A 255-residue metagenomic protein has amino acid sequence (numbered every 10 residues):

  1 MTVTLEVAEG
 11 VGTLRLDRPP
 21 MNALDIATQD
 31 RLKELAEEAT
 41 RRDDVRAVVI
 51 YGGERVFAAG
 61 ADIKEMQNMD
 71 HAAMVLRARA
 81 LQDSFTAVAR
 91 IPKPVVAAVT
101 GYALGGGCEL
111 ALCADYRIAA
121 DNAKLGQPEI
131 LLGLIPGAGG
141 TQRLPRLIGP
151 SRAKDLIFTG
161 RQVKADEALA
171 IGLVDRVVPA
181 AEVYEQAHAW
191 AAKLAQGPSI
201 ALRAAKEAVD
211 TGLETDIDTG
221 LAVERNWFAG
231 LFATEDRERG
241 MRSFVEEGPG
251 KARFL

Functional and structural regions predicted by a protein language model:
M1-E9, R41-R42, G160-D166, E185-A192 (+1 more regions): C-terminal alpha-helix plus adjacent terminal tail
M1-G53, T86: Conserved CoA-thioester-binding segment of acyl-CoA-metabolizing enzymes
T4, D30-R31, R41, G52-A87 (+3 more regions): Glycine- (often His-adjacent) and acidic-residue-rich active-site loop that binds/positions the CoA thioester
L14, R31-L32, I50, D62 (+6 more regions): Terminal peptide-recognition signature
Q29, A36, F57, L125 (+2 more regions): Conserved hydrophobic/aromatic "anchor" residues that stabilize well-ordered secondary structure elements
A59, N68, F158, A170 (+2 more regions): Phosphate-coordinating loops and pocket residues in cytosolic domains that bind phosphorylated ligands
A89-L202, A229-G230, T234-E235, R239-R242: Crotonase-fold acyl-CoA enzyme core
